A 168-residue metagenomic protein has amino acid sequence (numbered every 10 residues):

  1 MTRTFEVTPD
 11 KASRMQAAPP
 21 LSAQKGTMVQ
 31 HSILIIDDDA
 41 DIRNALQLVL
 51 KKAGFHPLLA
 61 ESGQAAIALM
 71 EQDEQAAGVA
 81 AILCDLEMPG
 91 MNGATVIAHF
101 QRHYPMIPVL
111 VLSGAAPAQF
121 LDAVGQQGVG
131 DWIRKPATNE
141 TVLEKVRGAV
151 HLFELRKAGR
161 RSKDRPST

Functional and structural regions predicted by a protein language model:
D39, I82, L86-E87: The short loop immediately C-terminal to the conserved phospho-acceptor aspartate in CheY-like receiver
A40-L58, Q127: Two-component/phosphorelay signaling modules centered on CheY-like receiver
L59-A81: Acidic, metal-coordinating helix/loop segments flanking the phosphotransfer/catalytic sites of two-component signaling
E61-A65, P89-V96: Acidic catalytic/metal-coordinating carboxylates
A68, A94-M106: Short amphipathic alpha-helix used as the core "switch/output" element in two-component signaling
T95, A116-I133, E144: Alpha4 helix (beta4-alpha4-beta5 surface) of REC/receiver domains from two-component response regulators
Q119, A137-V150: C-terminal output helix
